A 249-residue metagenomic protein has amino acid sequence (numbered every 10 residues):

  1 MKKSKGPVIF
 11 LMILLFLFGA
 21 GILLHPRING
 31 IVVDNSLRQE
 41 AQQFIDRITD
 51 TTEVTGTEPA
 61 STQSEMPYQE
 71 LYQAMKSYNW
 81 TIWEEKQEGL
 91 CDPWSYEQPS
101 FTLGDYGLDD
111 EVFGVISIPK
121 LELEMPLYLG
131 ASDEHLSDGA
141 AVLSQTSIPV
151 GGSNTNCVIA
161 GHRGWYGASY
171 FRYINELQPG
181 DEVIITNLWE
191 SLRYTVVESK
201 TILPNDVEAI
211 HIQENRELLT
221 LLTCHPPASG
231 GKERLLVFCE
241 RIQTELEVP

Functional and structural regions predicted by a protein language model:
M1-S4: N-terminal Lys/Arg-rich, disordered targeting/topogenic segments
G6-Q178, E182-P249: Solvent-exposed, non-transmembrane regions of membrane-associated and secreted proteins
